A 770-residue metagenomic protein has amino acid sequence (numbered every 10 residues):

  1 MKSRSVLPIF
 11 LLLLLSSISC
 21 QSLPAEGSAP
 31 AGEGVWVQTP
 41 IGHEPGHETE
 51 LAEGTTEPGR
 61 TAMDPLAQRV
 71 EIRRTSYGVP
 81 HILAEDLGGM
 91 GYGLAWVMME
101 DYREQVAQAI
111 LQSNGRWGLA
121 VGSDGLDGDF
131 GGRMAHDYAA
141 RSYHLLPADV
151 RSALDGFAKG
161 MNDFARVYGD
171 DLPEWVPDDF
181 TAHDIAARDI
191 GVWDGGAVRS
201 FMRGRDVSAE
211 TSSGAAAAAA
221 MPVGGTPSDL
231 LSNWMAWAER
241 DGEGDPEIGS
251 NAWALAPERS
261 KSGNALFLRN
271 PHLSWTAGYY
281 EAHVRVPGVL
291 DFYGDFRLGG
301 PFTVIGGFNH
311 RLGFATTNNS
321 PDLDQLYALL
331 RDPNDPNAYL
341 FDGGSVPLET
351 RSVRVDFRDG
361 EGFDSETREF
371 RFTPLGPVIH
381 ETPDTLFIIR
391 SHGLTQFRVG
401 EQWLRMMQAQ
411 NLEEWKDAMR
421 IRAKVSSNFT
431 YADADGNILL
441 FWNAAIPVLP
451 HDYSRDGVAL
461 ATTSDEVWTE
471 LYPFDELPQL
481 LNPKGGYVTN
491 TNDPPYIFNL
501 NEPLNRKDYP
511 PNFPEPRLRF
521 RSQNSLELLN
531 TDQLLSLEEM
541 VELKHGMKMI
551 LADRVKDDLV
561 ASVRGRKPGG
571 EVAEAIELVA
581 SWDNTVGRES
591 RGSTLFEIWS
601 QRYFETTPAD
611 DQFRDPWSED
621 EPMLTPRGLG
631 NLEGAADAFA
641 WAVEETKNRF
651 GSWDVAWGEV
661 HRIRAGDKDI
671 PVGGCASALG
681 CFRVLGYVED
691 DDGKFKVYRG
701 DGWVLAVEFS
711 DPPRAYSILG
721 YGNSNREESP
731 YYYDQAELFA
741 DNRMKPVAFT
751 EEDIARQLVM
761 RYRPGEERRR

Functional and structural regions predicted by a protein language model:
M1-L7: Bacterial N-terminal signal peptides that target proteins for export
P8-S19: Bacterial N-terminal signal peptides
Q21-L23: Bacterial signal peptide processing site
A29-G278, P287-L290, G294-D295, G299 (+1 more regions): Substrate-recognition/specificity elements adjacent to catalytic centers across diverse enzyme folds
V37, V150, L154-S274, R422 (+5 more regions): Acidic, low-complexity N-terminal propeptides/linkers enriched in Ser/Thr/Asp/Gly that mediate export, maturation
V286-V289, Y293-P301, G307-R311, T316-L460: Glycine- and hydrophobic-rich flexible loops that cap the catalytic core of alpha/beta enzyme folds
E401-S427, A434-D435, N505-D558: Proteins synthesized as precursors that undergo proteolytic processing into mature forms
K424-D532, Y603: Hydrophobic alpha-helical segments
